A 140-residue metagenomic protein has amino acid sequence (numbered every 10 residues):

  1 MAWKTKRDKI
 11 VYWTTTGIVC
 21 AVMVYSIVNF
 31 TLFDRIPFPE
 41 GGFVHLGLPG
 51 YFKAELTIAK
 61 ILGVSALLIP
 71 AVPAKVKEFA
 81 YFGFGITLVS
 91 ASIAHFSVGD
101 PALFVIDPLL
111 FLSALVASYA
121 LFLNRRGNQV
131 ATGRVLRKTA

Functional and structural regions predicted by a protein language model:
A2-A140: Membrane-interface extramembranous regions
